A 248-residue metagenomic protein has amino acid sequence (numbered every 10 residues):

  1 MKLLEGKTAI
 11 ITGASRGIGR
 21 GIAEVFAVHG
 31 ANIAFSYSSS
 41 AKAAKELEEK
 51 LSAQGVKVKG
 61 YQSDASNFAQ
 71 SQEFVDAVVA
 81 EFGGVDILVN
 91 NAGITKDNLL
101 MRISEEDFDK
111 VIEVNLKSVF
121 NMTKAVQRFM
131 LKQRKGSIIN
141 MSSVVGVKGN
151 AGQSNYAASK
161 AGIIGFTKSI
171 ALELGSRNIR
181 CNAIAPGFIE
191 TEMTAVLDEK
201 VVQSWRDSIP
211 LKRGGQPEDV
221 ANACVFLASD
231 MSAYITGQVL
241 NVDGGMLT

Functional and structural regions predicted by a protein language model:
T8, S15-G17: Conserved glycine-rich cofactor-binding loop
H29-E46: Conserved glycine-rich Rossmann-like NAD(P)H-binding loop of the short-chain dehydrogenase/reductase
L99-L100, S104-I112, T194, W205: Substrate-binding pocket helix/loop in short-chain dehydrogenase/reductase
T123, S159, T167: Active-site helix of classical SDR
R128, L172-S176, A233: Alpha-helical segment proximal to the catalytic Tyr-Lys
S143: Residue(s) in the substrate-gating loop at a strand-loop-helix junction that position the organic substrate next
A183, R206-M231, I235, G244: C-terminal helical subdomain
